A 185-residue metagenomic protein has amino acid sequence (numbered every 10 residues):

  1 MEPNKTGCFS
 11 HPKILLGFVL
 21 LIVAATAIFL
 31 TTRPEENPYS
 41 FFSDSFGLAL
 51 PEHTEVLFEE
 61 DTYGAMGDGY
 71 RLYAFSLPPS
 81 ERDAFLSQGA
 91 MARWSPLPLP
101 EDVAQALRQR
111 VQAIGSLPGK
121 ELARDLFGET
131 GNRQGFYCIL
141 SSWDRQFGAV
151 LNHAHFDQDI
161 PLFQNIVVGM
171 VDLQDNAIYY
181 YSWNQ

Functional and structural regions predicted by a protein language model:
M1-V23: N-terminal Sec-pathway targeting helices
I14-L20, T31-Y39, L126-N132, C138-S141: A broad, low-specificity signal for short, low-complexity segments enriched in glycine/proline and polar/charged
A25-P98: N-terminal export/targeting and maturation segments
L77-P79, S182-Q185: Secondary-structure transition/turn motif
R93-N184: Functional cores of ribonucleases/endoribonucleases
